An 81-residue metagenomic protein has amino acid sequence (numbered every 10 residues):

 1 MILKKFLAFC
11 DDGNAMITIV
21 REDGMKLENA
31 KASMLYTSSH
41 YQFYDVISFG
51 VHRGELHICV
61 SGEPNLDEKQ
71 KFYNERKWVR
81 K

Functional and structural regions predicted by a protein language model:
M1, E75-K81: Short intrinsically disordered terminal tails
M1-K4, K31: Short, structural beta-strand-to-alpha-helix junction motif
A8: Catalytic phosphate/metal-binding cores of nucleic-acid and nucleotide-processing enzymes, i.e., regions that mediate
D11-D12: Short conserved AdoMet
A15-N74: Acidic, low-complexity, intrinsically disordered interaction modules
